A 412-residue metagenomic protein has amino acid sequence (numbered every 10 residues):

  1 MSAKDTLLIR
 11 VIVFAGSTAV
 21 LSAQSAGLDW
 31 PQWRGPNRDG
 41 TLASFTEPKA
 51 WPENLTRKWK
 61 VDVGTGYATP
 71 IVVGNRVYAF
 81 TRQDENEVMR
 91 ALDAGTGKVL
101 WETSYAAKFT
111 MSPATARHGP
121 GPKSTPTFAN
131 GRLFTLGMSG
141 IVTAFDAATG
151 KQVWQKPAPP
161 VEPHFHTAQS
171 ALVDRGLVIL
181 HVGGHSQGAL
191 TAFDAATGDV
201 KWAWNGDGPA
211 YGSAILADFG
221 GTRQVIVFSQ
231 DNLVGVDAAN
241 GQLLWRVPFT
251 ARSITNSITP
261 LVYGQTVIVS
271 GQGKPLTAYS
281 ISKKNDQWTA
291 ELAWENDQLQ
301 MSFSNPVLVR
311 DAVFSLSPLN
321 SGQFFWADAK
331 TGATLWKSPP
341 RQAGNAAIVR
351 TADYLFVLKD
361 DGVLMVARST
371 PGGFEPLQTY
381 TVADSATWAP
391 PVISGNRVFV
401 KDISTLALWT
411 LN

Functional and structural regions predicted by a protein language model:
M1-V13: Bacterial N-terminal signal peptides that target proteins for export
A3, S17, S25-G27: Helix-centric, low-specificity signal for extended rod-like, repetitive segments
R10-S22: Bacterial N-terminal signal peptides
Q24-N412: Noncatalytic, solvent-exposed loop/strand surfaces of beta-propeller-type extracellular/periplasmic domains
